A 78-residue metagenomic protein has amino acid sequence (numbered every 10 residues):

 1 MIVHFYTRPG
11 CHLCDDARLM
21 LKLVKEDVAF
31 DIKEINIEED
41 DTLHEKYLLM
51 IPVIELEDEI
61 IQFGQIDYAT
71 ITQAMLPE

Functional and structural regions predicted by a protein language model:
M1-L21: Local sequence-structure signature of Cys/Sec-based thiol-disulfide redox active-site neighborhoods
D16-L19, E45-K46, I66: Generic recognition of short, well-ordered alpha-helical segments
L19-I35: Conserved helix-turn-beta segment immediately C-terminal to the redox Cys motif in thioredoxin-like folds
L23, I61, I66: Residues lining hydrophobic/aromatic ligand-binding pockets adjacent to catalytic sites
I35-M50: Thioredoxin-like thiol-disulfide oxidoreductase module
E38, L76-E78: Non-globular targeting/processing and membrane-anchoring segments
P52-I60: A short, hydrophobic beta-strand/beta-hairpin element that forms part of a small beta-sheet core
